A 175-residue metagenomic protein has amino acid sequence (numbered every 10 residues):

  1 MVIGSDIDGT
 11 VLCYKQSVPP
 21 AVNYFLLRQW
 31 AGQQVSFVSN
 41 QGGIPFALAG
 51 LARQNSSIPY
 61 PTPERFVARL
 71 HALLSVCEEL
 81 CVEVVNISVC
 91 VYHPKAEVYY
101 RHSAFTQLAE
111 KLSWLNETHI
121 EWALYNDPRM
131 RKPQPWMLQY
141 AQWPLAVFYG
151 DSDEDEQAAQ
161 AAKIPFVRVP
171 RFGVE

Functional and structural regions predicted by a protein language model:
M1-E175: HAD-like aspartate-dependent phosphatase fold
